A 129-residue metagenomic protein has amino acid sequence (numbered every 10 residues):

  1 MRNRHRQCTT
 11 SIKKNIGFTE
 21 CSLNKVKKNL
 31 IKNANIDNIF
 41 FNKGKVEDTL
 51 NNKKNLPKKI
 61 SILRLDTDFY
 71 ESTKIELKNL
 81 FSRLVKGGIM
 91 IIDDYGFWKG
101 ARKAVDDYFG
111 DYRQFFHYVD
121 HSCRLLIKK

Functional and structural regions predicted by a protein language model:
M1-K129: S-adenosylmethionine/decaboxylated-SAM
